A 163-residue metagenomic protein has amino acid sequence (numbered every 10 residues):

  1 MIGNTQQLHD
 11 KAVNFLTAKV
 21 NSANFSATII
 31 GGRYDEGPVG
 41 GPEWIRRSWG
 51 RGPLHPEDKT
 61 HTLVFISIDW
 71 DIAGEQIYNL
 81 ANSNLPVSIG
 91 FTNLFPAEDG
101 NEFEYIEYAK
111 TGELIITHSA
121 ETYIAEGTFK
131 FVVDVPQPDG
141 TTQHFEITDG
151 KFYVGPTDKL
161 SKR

Functional and structural regions predicted by a protein language model:
M1-I45: Charge-rich, low-complexity N-terminal segments
G3-N4, G37-S119: Surface-exposed helix/loop patches within compact recognition domains
Q7, S26, G31, D35 (+6 more regions): A generic structural micro-environment signature that highlights single residues at secondary-structure boundaries
D10, K19, I106-Y108, S119 (+1 more regions): A generic structural signal for short, solvent-exposed coil/turn residues that cap or connect secondary-structure
N14-A18, F25, N93, K110-L114 (+2 more regions): One face of beta-strands
T17-V20, G52-P56, F131-D139: Short acidic, glycine-rich loop/turn motifs
T28-I29, E57-D69, T141-K151: Short amphipathic beta-strand/extended segments with alternating polar/hydrophobic composition
T117-R163: C-terminal or internal capping secondary-structure element at the end of a domain, subdomain, or sheet
